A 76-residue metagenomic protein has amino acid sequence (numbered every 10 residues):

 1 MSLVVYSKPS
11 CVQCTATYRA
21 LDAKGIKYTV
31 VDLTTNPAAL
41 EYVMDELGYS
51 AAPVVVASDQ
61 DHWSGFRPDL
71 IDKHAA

Functional and structural regions predicted by a protein language model:
M1-K24: Local sequence-structure signature of Cys/Sec-based thiol-disulfide redox active-site neighborhoods
S2-V4, Y28-T29, Q60-D61: Short active-site oxyanion
I26-L40, S50: Thiol-based oxidoreductase modules, predominantly thioredoxin-like and allied folds used for disulfide exchange
L47-V55: Structural micro-motif
A57-A76: Non-catalytic, surface beta->alpha helical segment in thiol-disulfide oxidoreductase systems
